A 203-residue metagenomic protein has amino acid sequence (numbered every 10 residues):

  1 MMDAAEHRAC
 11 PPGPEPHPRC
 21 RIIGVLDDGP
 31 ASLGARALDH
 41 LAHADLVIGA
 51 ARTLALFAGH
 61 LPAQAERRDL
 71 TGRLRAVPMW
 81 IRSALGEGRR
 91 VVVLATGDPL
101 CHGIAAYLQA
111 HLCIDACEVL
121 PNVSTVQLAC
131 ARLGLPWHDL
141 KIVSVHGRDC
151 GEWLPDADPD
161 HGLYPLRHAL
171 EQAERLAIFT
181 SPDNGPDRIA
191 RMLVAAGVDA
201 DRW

Functional and structural regions predicted by a protein language model:
M1-L128, T180: Class I S-adenosyl-L-methionine
M2-I23, P30, L46, D115-C117 (+1 more regions): Beta-strand/loop-alpha-helix module characteristic of Rossmann-like adenine-cofactor folds
